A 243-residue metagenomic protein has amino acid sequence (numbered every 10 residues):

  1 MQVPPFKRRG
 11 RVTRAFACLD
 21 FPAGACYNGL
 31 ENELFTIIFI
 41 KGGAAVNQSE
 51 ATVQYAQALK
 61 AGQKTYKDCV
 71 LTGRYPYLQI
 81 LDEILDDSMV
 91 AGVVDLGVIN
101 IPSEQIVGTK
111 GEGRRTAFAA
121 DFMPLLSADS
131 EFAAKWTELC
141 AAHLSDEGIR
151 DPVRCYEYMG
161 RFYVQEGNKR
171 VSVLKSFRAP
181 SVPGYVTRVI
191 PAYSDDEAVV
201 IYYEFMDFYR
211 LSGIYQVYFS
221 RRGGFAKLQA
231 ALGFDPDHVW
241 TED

Functional and structural regions predicted by a protein language model:
V3, E31, G42-V46: Short, Lys/Arg-enriched, disordered terminal segments
V3-G24: Positively charged N-terminal leader segments that act as targeting/secretion signals
G10, G24, G29, G42-G43: Residue-identity detector for glycine
G10-V12, E33-I37, S49: Low-complexity intrinsically disordered segments
A15, P22-Y27, Q63, Y77: A subset of signal/propeptide-processing and intrinsically disordered low-complexity segments in secreted/extracellular
D20, Y27, L34-I38: Short, positively charged and aromatic/hydrophobic N-terminal segments
F39-M159, Q165-K169, K175-S176, R221-G233: Short, charged/polar connector segments at secondary-structure boundaries
R161-D243: Basic- and aromatic-enriched surface patches that contact anionic nucleotides/nucleic acids
